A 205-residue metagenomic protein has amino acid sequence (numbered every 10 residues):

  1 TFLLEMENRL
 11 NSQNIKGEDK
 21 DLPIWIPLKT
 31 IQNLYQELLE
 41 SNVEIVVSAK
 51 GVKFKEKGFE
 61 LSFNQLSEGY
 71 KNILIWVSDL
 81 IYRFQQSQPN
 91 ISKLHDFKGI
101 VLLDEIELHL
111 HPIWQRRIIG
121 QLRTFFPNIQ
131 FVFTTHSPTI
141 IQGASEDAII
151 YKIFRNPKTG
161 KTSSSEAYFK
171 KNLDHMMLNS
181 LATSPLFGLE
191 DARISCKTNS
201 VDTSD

Functional and structural regions predicted by a protein language model:
T1-Q36, N179, T183-G188, K197: Coupling/switch segment of ABC-type P-loop NTPase heads
P23-I31, E37-L39, K53-Q65: Accessory N-terminal region flanking or inserted into the helicase ATPase core in nucleic-acid motor proteins
S41-N42, E190: Short coil/loop linkers at secondary-structure junctions
V43-V47: Short beta-strand
G51-R193: Switch/communication elements of ASCE P-loop NTPase nucleotide-binding domains
S200-D205: Conserved helicase/translocase motor-coupling segment
